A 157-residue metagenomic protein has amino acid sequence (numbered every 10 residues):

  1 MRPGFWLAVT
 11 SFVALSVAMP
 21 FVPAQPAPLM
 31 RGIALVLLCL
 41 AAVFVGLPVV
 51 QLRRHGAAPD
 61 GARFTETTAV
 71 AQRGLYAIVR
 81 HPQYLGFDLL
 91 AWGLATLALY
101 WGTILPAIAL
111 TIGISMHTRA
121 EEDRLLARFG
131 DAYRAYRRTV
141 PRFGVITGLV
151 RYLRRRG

Functional and structural regions predicted by a protein language model:
M1-R73, L85-G157: Membrane-anchoring alpha-helices and their flanking helix-loop junctions
I78-L85: Histidine-centered phosphotransfer motif of kinases
